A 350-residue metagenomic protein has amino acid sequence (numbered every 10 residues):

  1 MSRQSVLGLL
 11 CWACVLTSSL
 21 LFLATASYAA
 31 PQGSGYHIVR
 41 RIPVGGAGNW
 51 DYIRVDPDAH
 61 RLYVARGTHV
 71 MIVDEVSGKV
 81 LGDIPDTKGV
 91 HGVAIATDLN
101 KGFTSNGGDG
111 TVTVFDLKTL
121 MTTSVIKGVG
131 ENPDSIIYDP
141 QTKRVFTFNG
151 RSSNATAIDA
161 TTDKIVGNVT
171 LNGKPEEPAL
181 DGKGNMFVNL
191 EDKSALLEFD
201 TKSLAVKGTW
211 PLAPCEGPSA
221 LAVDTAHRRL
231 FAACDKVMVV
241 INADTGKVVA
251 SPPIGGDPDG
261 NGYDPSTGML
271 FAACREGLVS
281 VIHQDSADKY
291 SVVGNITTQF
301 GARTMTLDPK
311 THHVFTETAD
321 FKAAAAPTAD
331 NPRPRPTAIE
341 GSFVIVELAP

Functional and structural regions predicted by a protein language model:
M1-G8: N-terminal secretory signal peptides that target proteins for export/translocation
G8-A24: Bacterial N-terminal signal peptides
T25-P350: Predominantly soluble domains enriched in secretory-pathway, periplasmic, or organellar proteins
